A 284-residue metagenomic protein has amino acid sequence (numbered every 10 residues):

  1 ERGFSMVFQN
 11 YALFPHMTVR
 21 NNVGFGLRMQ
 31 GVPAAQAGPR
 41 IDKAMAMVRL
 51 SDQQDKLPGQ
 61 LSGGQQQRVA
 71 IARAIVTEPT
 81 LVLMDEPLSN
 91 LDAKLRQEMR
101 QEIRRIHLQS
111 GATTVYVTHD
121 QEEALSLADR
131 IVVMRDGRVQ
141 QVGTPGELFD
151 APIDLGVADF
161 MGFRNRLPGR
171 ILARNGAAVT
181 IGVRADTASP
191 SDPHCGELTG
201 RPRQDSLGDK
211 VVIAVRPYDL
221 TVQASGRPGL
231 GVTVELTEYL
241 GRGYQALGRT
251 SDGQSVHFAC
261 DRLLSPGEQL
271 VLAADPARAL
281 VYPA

Functional and structural regions predicted by a protein language model:
E1-D159: ABC ATPase nucleotide-binding domains
R164, R174-A284: Non-catalytic connector elements of ABC transporters
G169: Short beta-strand-centered aromatic/proline hotspots
